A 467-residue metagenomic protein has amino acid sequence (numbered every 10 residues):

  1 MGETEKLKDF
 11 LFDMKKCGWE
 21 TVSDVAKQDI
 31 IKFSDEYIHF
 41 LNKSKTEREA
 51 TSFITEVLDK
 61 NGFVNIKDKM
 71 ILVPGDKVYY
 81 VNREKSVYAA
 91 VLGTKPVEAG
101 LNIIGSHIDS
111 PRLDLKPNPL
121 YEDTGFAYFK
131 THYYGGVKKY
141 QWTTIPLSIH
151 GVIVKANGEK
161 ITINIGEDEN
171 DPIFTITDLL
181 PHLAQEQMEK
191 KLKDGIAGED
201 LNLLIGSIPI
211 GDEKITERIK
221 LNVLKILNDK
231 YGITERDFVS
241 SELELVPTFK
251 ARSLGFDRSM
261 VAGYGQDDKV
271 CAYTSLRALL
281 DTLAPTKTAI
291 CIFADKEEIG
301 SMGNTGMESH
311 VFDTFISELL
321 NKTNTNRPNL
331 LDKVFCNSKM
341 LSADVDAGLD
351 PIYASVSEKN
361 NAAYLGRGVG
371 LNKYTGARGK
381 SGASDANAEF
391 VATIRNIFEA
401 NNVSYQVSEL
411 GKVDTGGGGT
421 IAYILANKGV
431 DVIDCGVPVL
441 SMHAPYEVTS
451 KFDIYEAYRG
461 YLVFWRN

Functional and structural regions predicted by a protein language model:
M1-N467: N-terminal hydrophobic/helix-forming segments and targeting peptides
